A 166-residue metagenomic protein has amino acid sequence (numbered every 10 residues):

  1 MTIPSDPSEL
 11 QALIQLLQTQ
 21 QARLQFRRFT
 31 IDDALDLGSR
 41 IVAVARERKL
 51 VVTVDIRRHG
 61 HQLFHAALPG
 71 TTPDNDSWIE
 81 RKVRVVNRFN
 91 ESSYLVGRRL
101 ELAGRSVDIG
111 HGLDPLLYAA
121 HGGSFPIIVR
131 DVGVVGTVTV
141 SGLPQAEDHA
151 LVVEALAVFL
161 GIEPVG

Functional and structural regions predicted by a protein language model:
M1-P7, F89-N90, I109-A120: Phosphate-binding glycine-rich loops and adjacent basic patches that engage nucleotide phosphates, nucleic-acid
M1-T72: Intrinsically disordered, low-complexity terminal regulatory regions
I14-T19, E101-R105, I128-R130: Short amphipathic alpha-helical segments, especially helix-boundary/capping motifs
I31-L35, L100-G110, G161-V165: Short, positively charged
E47-R48, R130-D131, V158-P164: Secondary-structure boundary elements
R48-V107, H111: Structured interaction and signal-relay segments at domain junctions
N87-N90, H149-G166: Short, solvent-exposed cationic patches
D108-A157: Extended hydrophobic
